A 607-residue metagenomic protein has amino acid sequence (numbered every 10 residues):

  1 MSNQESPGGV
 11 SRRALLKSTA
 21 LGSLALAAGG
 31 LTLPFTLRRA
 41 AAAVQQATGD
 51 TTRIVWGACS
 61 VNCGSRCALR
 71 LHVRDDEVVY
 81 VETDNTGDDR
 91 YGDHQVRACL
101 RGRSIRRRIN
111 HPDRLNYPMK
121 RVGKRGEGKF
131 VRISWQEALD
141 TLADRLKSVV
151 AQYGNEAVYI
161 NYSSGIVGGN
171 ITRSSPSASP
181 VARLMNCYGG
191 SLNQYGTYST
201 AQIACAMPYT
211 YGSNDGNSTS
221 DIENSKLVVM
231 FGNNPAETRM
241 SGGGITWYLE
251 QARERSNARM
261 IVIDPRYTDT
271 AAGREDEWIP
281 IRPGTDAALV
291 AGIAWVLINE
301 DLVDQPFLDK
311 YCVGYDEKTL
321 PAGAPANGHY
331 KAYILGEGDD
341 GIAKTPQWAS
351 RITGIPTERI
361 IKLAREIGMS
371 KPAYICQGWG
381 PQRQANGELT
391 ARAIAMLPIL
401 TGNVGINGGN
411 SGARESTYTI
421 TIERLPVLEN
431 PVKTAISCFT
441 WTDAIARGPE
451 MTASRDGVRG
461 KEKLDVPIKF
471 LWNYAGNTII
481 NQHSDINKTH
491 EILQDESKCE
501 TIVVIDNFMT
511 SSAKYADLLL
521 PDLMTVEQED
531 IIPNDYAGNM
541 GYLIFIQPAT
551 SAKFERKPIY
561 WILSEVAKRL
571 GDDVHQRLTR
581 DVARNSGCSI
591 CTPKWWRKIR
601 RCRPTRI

Functional and structural regions predicted by a protein language model:
S2-L302, G328, K461, K469 (+3 more regions): N-terminal export/assembly segments and adjacent metallocofactor-ligating motifs of anaerobic energy-metabolism
S2-N3, S174-I263, T270, A288 (+3 more regions): Extended redox/cofactor-interaction regions of prokaryotic respiratory oxidoreductases
S163-S164, K310-V313, I367, N410-T421 (+1 more regions): A glycine-rich phosphate-binding loop feature that marks nucleotide/adenosyl-phosphate handling sites
R266-S370: Long, well-ordered, tryptophan-enriched scaffold segments
A326-R447: Active-site phosphate/pyrophosphate-binding segments
E500-T501, Q547-A567: Phosphate/diphosphate-binding loops
L523-P548: Catalytic or ion-translocation cores adjacent to nucleophile or general acid/base/metal-coordination motifs in diverse
I590-I607: Long, low-complexity segments enriched in small/aliphatic residues
